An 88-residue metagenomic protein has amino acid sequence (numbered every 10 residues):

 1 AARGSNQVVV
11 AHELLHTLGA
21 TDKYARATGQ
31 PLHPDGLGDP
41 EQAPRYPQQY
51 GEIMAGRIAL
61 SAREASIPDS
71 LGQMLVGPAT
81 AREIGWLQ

Functional and structural regions predicted by a protein language model:
A1-V10: Short pre-active-site segment immediately N-terminal to the catalytic Zn-binding motif
G4-S5, T28-Q88: Metalloprotease/metallohydrolase-associated module, dominated by Zn2+-dependent proteases
V9-G19: Catalytic glutamate of the conserved HExxH
G19-A20, A59: Residue-level marker of positions within ordered structural domains that often coincide with functionally constrained
A20-Q30: Short conserved catalytic/interaction loops centered on acidic-Pro-aromatic/His motifs
